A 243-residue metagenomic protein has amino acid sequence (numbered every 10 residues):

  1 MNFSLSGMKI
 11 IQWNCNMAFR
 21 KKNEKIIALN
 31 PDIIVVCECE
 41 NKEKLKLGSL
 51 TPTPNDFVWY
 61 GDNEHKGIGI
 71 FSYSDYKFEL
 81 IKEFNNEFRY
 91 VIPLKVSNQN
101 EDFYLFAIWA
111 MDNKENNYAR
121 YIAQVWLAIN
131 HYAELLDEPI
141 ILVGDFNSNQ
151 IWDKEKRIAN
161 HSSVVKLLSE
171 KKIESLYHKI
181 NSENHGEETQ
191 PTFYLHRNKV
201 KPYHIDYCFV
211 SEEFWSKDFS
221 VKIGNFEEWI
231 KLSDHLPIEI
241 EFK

Functional and structural regions predicted by a protein language model:
M1-L50, V58-H65: N-terminal, active-site-proximal structural segment of metallo-dependent hydrolase catalytic domains
C15, C39, A110, F146 (+1 more regions): Active-site metal-binding loops of divalent metal-dependent hydrolases
M17-K22, N41-L45, N113-E115, N149-I151 (+1 more regions): Active-site environment of divalent metal-dependent phosphoester hydrolases
C39-N113: Structured beta-strand-rich core segments of catalytic domains in phosphoester-bond hydrolases
N63-E79, S97, E187, Y194-K217 (+1 more regions): Conserved beta strand-loop-helix elements of the APE1-like EEP
F106-A123, Q150-E155: Surface-exposed cleft-lining segments at the edges of enzyme active sites
A123-Y207: Metal-dependent phosphoesterases centered on the DNase I-like endonuclease/exonuclease/phosphatase
K231-K243: Surface polyanion/phosphate-binding segment centered on an Asp-His-Pro turn
